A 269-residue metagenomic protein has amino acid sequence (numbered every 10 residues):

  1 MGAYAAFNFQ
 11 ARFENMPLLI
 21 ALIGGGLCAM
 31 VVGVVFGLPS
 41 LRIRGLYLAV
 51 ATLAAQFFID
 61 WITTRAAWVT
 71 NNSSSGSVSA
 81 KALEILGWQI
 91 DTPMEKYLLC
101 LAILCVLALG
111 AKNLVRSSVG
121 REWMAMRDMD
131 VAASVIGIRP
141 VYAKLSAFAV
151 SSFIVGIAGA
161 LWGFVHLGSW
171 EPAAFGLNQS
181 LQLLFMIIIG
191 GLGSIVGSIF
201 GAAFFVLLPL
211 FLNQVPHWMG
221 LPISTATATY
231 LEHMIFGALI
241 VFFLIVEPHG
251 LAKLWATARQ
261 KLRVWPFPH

Functional and structural regions predicted by a protein language model:
M1-H269: Transmembrane alpha-helices and adjacent helix-loop boundaries
